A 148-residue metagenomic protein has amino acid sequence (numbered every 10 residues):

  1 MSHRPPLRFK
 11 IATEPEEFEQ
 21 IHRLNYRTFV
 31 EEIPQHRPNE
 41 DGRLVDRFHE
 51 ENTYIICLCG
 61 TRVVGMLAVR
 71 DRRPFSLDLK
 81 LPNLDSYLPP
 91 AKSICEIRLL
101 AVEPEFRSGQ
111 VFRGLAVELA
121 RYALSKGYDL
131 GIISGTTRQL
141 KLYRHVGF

Functional and structural regions predicted by a protein language model:
S2-R47, T53-V64: Short amphipathic alpha-helix that is part of the acyltransferase structural core
P5-P6, P15, P34, P38 (+4 more regions): Proline-rich intrinsically disordered, low-complexity coils
I11-T13, D71, L99: Pocket-edge structural micro-motifs
P34, R43-Y54, Y122-S125, K141-F148: Short alpha-helical interface elements
Y54-I56, T61-R72, L77-L79, E96: Conserved beta-strand in the GNAT
F75, K80-F148: Acyl-donor binding region in acyl/amide transferases
